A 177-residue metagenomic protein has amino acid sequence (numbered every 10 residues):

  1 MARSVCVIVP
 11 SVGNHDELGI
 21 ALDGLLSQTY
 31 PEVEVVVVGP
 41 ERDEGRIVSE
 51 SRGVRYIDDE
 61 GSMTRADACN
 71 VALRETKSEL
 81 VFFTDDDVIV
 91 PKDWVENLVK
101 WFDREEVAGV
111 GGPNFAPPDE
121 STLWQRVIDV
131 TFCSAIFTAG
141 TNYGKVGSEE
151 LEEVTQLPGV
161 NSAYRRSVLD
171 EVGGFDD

Functional and structural regions predicted by a protein language model:
M1-G24: N-proximal low-complexity "stem/linker" segments adjacent to membrane-targeting elements
D23-E32: Short, acidic, metal-binding catalytic loop of nucleotide-sugar glycosyltransferases
D59-T76, E152, V160: Glycine-rich, basic loop-to-helix element that forms the pyrophosphate-binding segment of sugar-nucleotide handling
K77-S78, P158-V172: Conserved nucleotide-sugar donor-binding and metal-coordinating catalytic region shared by glycosyltransferases
V81: Short aromatic/hydrophobic "clamp" motif used to bind/position activated sugar donors
D85-I89: The conserved acidic donor/metal-binding loop of glycosyltransferases
K92-R126, V130: Conserved donor NDP-sugar-binding/catalytic core segment of glycosyltransferases
S134, T138-A163: A recurrent flexible, glycine/aromatic-enriched loop bordering the glycosyltransferase active site that acts as
